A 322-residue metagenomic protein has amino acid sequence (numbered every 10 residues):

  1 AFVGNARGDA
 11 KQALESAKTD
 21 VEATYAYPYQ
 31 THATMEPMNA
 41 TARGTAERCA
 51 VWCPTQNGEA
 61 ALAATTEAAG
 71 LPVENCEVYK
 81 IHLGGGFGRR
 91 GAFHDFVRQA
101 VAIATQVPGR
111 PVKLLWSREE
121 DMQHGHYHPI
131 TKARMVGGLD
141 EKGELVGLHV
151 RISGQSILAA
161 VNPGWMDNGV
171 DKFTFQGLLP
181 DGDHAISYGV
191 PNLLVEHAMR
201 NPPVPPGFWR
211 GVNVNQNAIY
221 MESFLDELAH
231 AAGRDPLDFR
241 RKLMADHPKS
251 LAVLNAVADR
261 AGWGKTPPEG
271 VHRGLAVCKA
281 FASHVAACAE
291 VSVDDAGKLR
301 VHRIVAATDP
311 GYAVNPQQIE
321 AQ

Functional and structural regions predicted by a protein language model:
A1-Q318: Structural alpha/beta core scaffold segments of enzyme domains
